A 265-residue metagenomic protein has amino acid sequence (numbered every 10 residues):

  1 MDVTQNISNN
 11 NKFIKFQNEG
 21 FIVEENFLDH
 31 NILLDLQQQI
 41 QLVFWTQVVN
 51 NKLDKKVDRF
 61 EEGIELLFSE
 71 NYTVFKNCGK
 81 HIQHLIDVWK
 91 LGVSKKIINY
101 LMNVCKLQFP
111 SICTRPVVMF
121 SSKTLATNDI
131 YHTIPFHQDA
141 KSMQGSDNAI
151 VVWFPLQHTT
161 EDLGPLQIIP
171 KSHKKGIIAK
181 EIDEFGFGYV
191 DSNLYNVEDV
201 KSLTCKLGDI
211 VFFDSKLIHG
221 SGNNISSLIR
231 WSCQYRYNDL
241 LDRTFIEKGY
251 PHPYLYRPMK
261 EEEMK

Functional and structural regions predicted by a protein language model:
M1-N18, E25-F136, S142-M143, L255-K260: Non-heme Fe(II)-dependent double-stranded beta-helix
D2, T46, N50-D54, E62-S69 (+4 more regions): Non-heme Fe(II)/2-oxoglutarate
L28-H30, V118-M119, K141, T159-E161 (+3 more regions): Short, solvent-exposed loop/turn segments at secondary-structure junctions
H84, T114-R115, N148, D162-G164 (+1 more regions): Residues that flank catalytic or metal-binding motifs in active/ligand-binding sites
L85-K90, Y195-K201, G220-G222: Active-site rim elements
K95-N99, I150, K206: A structural signal for well-ordered alpha-helical segments within the folded catalytic domains of diverse enzymes
M102, D129-L203, D242-P253: Catalytic core of non-heme Fe(II) oxygenases with the double-stranded beta-helix
P116, V152-F154, C233-Y237: A structural signal for short, well-ordered beta-strand segments
